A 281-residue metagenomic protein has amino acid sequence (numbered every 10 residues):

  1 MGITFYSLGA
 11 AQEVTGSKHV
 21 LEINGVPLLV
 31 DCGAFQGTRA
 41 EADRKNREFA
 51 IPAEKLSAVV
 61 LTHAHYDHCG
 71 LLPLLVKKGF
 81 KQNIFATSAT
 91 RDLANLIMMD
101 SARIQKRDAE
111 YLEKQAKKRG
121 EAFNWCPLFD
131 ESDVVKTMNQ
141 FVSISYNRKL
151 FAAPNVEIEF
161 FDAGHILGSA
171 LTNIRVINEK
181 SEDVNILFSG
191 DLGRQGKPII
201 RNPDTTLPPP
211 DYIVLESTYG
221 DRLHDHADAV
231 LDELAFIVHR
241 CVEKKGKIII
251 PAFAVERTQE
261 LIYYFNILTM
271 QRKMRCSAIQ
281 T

Functional and structural regions predicted by a protein language model:
M1-T4, P27: Extreme N-terminal starter segment of soluble prokaryotic enzymes
F5, D31, H63-A64, A94 (+4 more regions): Divalent metal-coordination and catalytic microenvironments
Y6, V60-L61, I248-P251: Short catalytic-loop micro-motif centered on adjacent basic/acidic residues
S7, L71, E233-I237: Well-ordered alpha-helical segments embedded in enzymatic catalytic cores
L8, V14, V20-I23, I144-T205: Catalytic core of the metallo-beta-lactamase
A11-E13, I23-Q82, A86-N139, L192-P203 (+1 more regions): Pre-active-site segment of Zn-dependent metallo-hydrolases
G16, T38, C69-G70, N95 (+5 more regions): Short helix/loop capping segments that flank catalytic or ligand/cofactor-binding pockets
N83, L171, G193-Q280: Cap/insert and terminal regions of metallo-dependent hydrolase folds
